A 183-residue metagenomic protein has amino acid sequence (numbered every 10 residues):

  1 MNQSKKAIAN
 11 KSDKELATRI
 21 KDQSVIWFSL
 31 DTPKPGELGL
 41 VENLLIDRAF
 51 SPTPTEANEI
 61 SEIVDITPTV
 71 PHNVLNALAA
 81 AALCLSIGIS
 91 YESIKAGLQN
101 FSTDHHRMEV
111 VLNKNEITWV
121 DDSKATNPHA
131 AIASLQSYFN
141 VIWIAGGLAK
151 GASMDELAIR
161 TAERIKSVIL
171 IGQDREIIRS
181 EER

Functional and structural regions predicted by a protein language model:
N2-K6, D22-V25, R164-K166: A short helix->loop->beta-strand "cap" motif at the edges of active sites that frequently abuts
A7-K11, I144-A145, R164-Q173: Short internal beta-strands
N10-L16, L30-P33, G172-E176: Short, polar loop motifs at secondary-structure junctions
K11-S12, D31, A49, S123-K124 (+1 more regions): Anionic group-transfer/hydrolysis microenvironments
E15-T18, S93, A130, I177-I178: Phosphate- and divalent-cation-binding pockets in alpha/beta enzyme and binding domains that engage nucleotide-derived
A17-I63, D104-H105, V110-V111, Y138: Extended acidic/charged loop-beta regions that coordinate divalent cations and stabilize anionic phosphate/carboxylate
S61-I165: Nucleotide phosphate-binding/pyrophosphate-handling subdomain across enzymes that bind or process nucleotide phosphates
E182-R183: Conserved small/polar residues in nucleotide/adenosyl-binding loops
